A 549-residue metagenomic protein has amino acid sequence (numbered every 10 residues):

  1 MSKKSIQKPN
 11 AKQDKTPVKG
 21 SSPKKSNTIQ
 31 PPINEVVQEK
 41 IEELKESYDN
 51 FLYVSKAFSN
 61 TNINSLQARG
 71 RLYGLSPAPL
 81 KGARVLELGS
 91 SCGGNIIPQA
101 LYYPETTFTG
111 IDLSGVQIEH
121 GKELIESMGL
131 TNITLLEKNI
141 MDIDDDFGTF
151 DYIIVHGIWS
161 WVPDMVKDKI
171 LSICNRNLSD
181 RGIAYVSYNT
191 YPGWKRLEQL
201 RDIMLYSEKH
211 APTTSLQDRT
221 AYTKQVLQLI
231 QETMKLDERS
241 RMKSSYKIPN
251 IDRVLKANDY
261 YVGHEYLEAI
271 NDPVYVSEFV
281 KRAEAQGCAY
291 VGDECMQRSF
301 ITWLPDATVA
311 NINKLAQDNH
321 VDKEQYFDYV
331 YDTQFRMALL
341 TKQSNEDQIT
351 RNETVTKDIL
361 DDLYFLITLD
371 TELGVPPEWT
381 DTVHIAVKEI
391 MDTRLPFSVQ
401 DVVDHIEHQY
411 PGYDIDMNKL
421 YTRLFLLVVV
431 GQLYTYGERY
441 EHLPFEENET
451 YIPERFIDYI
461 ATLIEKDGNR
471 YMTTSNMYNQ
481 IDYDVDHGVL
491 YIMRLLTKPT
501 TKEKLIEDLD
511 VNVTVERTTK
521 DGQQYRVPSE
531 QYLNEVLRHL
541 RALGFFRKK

Functional and structural regions predicted by a protein language model:
N50, V54-G82, P98: Conserved alpha-helix/loop element of class I SAM-dependent methyltransferases that forms part of the SAM/SAH-binding
C92-E105: Conserved SAM-binding loop of SAM-dependent methyltransferases across substrates and taxa, primarily the Class I
S114: Conserved SAM/SAH-binding beta-strand->alpha-helix loop
G129-I140: Conserved SAM-binding strand-loop segment of SAM-dependent methyltransferases
D144-I153: A short acidic, Gly/Pro-enriched loop at the edge of an enzyme's catalytic core that lines a small-molecule cofactor
D168-D180: A short glycine-rich, Lys/Arg-flanked "PGG" loop and its adjoining helix->strand segment in the class I
V186-T213, T233-K235: Conserved class I S-adenosyl-L-methionine
I301-Q317, V321-R336, L340, L373-K549: Long, charge-rich, low-complexity alpha-helical segments
